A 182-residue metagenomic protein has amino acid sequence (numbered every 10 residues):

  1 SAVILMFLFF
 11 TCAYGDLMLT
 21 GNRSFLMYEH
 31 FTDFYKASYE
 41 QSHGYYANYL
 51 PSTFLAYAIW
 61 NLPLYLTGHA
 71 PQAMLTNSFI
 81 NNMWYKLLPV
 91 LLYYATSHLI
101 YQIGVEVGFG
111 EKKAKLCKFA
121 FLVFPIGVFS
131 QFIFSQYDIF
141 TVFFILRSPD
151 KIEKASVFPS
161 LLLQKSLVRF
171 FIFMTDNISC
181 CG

Functional and structural regions predicted by a protein language model:
S1-C12, V105-E106, A114-L116: Start-transfer (signal-anchor) and selected internal transmembrane alpha helices of multi-pass inner/ER membrane
F10, G15, Y35-E40, N81: Membrane-embedded alpha-helical bundles of multi-pass transporters/translocases, especially carrier/permease families
T20-S52, L62-Q72: Extracytosolic helix-loop segments that constitute the early lumenal/periplasmic catalytic or substrate-binding loops
I59, P63, L99-V107, K151 (+1 more regions): Hydrophobic membrane-targeting alpha-helices
L75, F79, M83-G108: Transmembrane-helix motifs of polytopic, lipid-linked glycan transferases
L91, Y101, A114-R147, L161-V168 (+2 more regions): Membrane-embedded helix bundles of polyisoprenyl
E106-G108, K112, L146-S160: Membrane-interface transmembrane helices that cradle and orient dolichyl/undecaprenyl
